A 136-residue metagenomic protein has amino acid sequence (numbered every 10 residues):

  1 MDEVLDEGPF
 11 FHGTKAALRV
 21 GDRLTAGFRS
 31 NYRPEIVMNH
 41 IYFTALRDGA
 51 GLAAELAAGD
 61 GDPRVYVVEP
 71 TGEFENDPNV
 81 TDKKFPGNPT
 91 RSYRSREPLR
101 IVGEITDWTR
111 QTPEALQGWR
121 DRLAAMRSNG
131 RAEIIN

Functional and structural regions predicted by a protein language model:
M1-Y42, E55-L56: ADP-ribose/NAD+-binding catalytic cleft of ART/PARP-like enzymes
F10, I41-F43, R94-R100: Short, surface-exposed, charge-dense and proline/glycine-enriched linear segments
K15, D22-R23, G61-N136: Active-site and NAD+-binding cores of ADP-ribose-processing enzymes
R47-G61: Short active-site loop/helix that positions an aromatic residue
